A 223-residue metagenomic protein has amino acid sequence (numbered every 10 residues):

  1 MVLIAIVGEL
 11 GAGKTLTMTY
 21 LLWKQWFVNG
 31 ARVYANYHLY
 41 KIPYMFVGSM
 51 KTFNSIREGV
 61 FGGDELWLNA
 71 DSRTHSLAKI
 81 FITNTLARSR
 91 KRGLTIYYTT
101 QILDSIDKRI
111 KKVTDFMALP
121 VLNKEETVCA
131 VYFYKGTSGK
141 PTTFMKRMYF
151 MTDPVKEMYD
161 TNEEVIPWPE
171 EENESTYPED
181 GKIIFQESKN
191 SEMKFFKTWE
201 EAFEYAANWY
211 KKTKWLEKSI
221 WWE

Functional and structural regions predicted by a protein language model:
I6: Hydrophobic anchor at the beta1->P-loop junction of P-loop NTPases
E9-L10: The conserved Walker
K14-T15: Conserved lysine of the Walker
K24-Y34: Post-Walker A helix-loop "phosphate-sensing" segment adjacent to the P-loop in P-loop NTPases
D64-E65: Walker B catalytic acidic pair
L68-M151: Replace "adjacent to P-loop NTPase cores in ATP/GTP-dependent enzymes" with "adjacent to NTP-binding cores
F116-A118, T127-E223: Conserved P-loop NTPase motor module
